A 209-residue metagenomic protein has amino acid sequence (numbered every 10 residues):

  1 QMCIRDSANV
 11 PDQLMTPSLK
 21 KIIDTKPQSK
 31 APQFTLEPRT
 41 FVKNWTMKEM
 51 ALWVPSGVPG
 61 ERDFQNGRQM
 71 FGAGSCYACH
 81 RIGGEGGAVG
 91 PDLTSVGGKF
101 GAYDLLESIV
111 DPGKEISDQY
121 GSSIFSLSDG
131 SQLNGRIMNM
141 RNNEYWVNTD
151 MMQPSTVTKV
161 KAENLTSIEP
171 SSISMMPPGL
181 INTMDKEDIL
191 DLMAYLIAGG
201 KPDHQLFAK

Functional and structural regions predicted by a protein language model:
M2-I4: Short, small-residue-biased leader/transition segments that mark boundaries at the very start of proteins
S7-K48: Eukaryotic acidic, Ser/Thr-rich intrinsically disordered low-complexity regions
D24, G72, V110-K114, I181 (+1 more regions): Sec-exported extracytoplasmic/periplasmic mature domains
E37-G72, F100-D104, S128-S131, P178-I181: Electrostatic cytochrome c docking/interface patches
G67, F71-G83, L93, L192-G199: The canonical Cys-X-X-Cys-His
G86-V110, S122-P170: Gly/Gly-Pro-rich "capping" loops immediately C-terminal to redox-active cysteine motifs in periplasmic/lumenal
V160-K161, T166-N182, K186-D188: Intrinsically disordered, low-complexity linker and terminal regions at domain boundaries
P177-K209: Long, low-complexity intrinsically disordered regions
